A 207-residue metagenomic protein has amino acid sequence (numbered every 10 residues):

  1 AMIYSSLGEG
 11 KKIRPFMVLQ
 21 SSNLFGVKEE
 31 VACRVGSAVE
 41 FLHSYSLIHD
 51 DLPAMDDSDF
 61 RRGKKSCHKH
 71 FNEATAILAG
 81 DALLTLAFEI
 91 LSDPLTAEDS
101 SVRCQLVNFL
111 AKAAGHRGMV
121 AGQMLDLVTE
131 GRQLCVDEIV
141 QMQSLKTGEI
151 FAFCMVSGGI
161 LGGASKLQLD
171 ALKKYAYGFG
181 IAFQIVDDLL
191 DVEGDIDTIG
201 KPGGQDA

Functional and structural regions predicted by a protein language model:
A1-A207: Mg2+-dependent prenyl diphosphate-binding active-site environment of isoprenoid biosynthetic enzymes
